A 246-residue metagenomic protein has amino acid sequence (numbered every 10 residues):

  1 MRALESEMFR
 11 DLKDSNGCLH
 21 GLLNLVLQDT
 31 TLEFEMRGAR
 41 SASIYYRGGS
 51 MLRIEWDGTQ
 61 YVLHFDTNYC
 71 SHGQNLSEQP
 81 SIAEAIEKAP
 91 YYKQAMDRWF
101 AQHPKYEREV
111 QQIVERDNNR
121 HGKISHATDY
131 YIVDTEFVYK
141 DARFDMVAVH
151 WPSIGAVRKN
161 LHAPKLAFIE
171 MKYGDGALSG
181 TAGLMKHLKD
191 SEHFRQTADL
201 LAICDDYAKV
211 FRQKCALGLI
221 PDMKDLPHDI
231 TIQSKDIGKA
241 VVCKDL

Functional and structural regions predicted by a protein language model:
M1-L246: Charged, terminal alpha-helix-loop-beta segments that serve as non-catalytic nucleic-acid engagement and/or assembly
